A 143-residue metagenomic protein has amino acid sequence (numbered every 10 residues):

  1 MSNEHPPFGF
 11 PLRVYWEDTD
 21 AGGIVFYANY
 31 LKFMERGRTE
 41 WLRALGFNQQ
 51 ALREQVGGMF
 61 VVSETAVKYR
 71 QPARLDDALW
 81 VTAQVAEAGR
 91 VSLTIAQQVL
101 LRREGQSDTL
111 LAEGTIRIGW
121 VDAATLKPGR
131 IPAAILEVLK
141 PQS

Functional and structural regions predicted by a protein language model:
M1-E40, A44-F47: Catalytic strand-loop segment that frames the active site of acyl-thioester-processing enzymes
S2, P7-F10, R43, P72-L75 (+1 more regions): HotDog/MaoC-like acyl-thioester-processing domains
R13, A66, R117: Short aromatic/hydrophobic contact patches that present stacked aromatics for nucleic-acid/ligand binding
V14, I24-V25, V61-V62, V99 (+1 more regions): Hydrophobic aliphatic residue packing
Y30-F33, V61, R117: Residue-level recognition of specific faces of alpha-helices
G46, A51-V56: Short beta-edge strand/loop motif at the mouth of beta-sheet-based domains
N48, V62, A112-E113: Short catalytic/metal-binding and nucleic-acid-binding patches
E54-V85: Helix-adjacent hinge/juxtasegments
